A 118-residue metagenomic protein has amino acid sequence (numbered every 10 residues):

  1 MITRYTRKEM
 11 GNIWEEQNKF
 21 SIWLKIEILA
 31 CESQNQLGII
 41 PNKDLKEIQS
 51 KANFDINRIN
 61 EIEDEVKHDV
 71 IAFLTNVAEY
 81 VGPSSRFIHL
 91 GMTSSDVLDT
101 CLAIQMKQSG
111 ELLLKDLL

Functional and structural regions predicted by a protein language model:
M1-L118: A helix-coil-helix interface module used to build multimeric assemblies and to scaffold catalytic/cofactor sites
